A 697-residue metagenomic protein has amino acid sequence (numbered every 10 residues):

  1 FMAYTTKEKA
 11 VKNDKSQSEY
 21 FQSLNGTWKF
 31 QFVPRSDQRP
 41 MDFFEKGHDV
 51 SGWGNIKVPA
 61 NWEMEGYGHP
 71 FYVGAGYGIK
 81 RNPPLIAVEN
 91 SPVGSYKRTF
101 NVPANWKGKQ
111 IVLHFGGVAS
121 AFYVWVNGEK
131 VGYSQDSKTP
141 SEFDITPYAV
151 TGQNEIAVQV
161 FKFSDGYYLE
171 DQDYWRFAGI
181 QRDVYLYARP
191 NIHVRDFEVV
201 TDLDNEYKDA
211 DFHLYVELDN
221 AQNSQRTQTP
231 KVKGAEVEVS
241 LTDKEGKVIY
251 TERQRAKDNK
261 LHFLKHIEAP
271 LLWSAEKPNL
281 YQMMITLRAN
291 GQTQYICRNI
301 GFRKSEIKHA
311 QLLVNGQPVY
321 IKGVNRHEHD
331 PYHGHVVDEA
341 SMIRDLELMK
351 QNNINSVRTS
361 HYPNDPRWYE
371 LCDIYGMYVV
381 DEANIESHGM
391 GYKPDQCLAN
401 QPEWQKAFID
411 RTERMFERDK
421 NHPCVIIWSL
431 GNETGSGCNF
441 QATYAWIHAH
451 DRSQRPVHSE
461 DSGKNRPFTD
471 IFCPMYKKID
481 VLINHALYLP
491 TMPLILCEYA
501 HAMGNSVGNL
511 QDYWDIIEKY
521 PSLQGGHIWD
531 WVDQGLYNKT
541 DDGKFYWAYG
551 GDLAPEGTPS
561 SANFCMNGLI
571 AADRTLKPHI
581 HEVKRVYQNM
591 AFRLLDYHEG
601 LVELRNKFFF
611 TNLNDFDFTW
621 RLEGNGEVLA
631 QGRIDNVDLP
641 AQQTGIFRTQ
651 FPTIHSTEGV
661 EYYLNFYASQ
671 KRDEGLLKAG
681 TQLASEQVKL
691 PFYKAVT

Functional and structural regions predicted by a protein language model:
F1-Y77, E155, Q159, F163 (+4 more regions): Accessory carbohydrate-binding/adhesion or oligomerization-edge regions at the termini of glycan-active proteins
K12-D14, V58, E65-Y67, V73-A75 (+7 more regions): Extended substrate-binding grooves/exosites of carbohydrate-active enzymes
D14, Q31-V33, N61-E65, H69 (+7 more regions): Accessory beta-strand-rich segments of carbohydrate-active enzymes
N101, H213-A221, L601-F609: Short edge beta-strand/loop segments characteristic of extracellular beta-sandwich folds
K109-I111, K208-V216, H598-V602: Structural beta-strand segments of beta-rich domains
P147-Q153, Y215-K308, Y662-K694: Extended acidic/polar, glycine-enriched regions that form or flank non-catalytic beta-rich accessory modules
Q181-E198, R303-P318, S685-T697: Low-complexity, Pro/Ser/Thr- and charge-rich linker/hinge segments at domain boundaries
V248-A269, G626-E658: Intrinsically disordered, low-complexity Pro/Gly/Ser/Thr-rich segments with frequent PxxP/GP/PP motifs and embedded
